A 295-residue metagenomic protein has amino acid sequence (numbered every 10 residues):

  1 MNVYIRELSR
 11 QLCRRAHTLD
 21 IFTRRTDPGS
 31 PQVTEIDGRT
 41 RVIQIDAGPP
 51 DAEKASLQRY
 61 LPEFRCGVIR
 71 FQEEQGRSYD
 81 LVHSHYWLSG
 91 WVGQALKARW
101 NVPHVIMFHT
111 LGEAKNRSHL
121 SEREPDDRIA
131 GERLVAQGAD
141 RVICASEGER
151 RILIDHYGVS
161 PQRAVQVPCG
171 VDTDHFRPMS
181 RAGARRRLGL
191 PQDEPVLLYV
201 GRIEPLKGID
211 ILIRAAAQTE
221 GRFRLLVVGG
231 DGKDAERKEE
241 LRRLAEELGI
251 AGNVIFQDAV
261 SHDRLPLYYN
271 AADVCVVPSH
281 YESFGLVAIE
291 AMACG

Functional and structural regions predicted by a protein language model:
M1-Q44: N-terminal subdomain of nucleotide-sugar transferases
V105, E113-L134: Nucleotide-sugar donor phosphate/pyrophosphate-binding loop at the beta->alpha transition of glycosyltransferases
G148, G170: Carbohydrate-associated surface elements
R177-L190: A short helix/loop element that forms part of the nucleotide-sugar donor recognition site in Leloir-type
P191-P195, V200, I209-I255: A conserved nucleotide-sugar
A259, L267-A272: Short alpha-helical donor nucleotide-sugar binding micro-motif in glycosyltransferases
H280: Aromatic "clamp/platform" in nucleotide-sugar-dependent glycosyltransferases that forms part of the donor/acceptor
G285-A288: Short glycine/serine-rich donor-binding loops of glycosyltransferases
